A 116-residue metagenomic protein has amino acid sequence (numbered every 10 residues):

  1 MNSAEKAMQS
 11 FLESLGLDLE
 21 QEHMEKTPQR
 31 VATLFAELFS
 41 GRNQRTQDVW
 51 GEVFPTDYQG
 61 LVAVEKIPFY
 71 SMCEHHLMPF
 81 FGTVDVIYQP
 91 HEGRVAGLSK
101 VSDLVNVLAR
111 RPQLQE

Functional and structural regions predicted by a protein language model:
M1-E116: N-terminal intrinsically disordered, cationic/polar leader segments that include organellar targeting peptides
